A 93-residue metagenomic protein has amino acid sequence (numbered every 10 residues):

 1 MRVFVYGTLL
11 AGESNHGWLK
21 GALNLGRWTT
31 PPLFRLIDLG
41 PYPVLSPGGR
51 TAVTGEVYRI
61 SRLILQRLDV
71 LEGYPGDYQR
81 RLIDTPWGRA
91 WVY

Functional and structural regions predicted by a protein language model:
M1-Y93: Glycine-aromatic micro-motifs
